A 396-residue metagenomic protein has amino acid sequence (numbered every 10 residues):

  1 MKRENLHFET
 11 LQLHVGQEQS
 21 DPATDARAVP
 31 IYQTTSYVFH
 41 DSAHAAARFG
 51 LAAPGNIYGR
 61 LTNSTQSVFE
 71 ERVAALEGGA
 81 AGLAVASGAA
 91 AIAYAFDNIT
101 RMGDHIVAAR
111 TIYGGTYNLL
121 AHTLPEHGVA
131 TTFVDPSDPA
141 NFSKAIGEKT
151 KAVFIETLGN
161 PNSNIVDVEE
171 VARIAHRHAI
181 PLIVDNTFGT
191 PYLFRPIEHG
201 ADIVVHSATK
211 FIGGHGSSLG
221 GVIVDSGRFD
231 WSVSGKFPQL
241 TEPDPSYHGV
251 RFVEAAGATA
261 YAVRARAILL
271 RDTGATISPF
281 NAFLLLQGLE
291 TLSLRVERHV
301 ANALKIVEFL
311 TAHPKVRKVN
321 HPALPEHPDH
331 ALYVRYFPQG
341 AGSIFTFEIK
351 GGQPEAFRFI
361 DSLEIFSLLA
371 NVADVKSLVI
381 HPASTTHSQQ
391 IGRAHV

Functional and structural regions predicted by a protein language model:
M1-Y32, I223: Short conserved active-site loop signatures built around small residues
K2-R3, Q19-S20, A81-H313: Conserved PLP-enzyme active-site core in the AAT-like
T10, P30, G55, A282 (+1 more regions): A residue-level signal for beta-strand positions that form part of recognition/binding surfaces within mature
L11, V29, T35, V129 (+7 more regions): Structural beta-strand/beta-sheet cores of well-ordered domains, especially the beta-sheet scaffolds that support
Q17-Q19, Q33-F39, G227-R228, T241 (+6 more regions): Glycine-rich beta-alpha junction loops
S36, D41-A93, G115-T123: Conserved N-terminal alpha-helix of the aminotransferase class I/II PLP-enzyme fold
E308-T311, K315-R393: Conserved C-terminal alpha-helix-loop-beta "cap" of PLP-dependent enzymes that closes/shapes the active-site mouth
